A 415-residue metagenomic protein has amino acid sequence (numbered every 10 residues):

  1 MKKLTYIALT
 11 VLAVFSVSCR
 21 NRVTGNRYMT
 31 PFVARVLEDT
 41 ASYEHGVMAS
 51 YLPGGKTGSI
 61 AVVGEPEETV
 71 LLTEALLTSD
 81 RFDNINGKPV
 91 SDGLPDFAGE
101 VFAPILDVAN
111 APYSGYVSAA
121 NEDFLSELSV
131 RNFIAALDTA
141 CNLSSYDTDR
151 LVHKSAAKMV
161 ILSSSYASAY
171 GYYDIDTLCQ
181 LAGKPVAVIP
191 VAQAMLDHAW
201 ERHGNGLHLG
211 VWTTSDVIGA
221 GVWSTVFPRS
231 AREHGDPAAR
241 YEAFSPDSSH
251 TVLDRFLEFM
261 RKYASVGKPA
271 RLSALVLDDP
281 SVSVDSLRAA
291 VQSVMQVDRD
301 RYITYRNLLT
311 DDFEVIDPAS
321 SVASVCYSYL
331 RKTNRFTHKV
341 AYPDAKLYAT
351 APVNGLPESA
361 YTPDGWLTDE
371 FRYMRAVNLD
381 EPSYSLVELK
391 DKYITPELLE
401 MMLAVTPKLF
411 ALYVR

Functional and structural regions predicted by a protein language model:
M1-K2, C19-N21: Short, intrinsically disordered low-complexity segments
K2-T10: Sec-dependent signal peptide recognition, specifically the positively charged N-region followed immediately by
T10-S18: Hydrophobic h-region of N-terminal signal peptides that target proteins for export in Gram-negative bacteria
R20-R415: Non-catalytic structural scaffold of enzyme domains
